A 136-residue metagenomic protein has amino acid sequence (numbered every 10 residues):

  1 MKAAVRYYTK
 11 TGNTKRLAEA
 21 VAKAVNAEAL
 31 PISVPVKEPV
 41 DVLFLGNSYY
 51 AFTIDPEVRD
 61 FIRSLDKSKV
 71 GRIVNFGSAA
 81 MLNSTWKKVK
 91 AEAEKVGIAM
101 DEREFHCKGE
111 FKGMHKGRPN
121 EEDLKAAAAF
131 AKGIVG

Functional and structural regions predicted by a protein language model:
A3, T9-E28, P39-G136: FMN-binding flavodoxin-like domain, especially the glycine-rich phosphate-binding loop
